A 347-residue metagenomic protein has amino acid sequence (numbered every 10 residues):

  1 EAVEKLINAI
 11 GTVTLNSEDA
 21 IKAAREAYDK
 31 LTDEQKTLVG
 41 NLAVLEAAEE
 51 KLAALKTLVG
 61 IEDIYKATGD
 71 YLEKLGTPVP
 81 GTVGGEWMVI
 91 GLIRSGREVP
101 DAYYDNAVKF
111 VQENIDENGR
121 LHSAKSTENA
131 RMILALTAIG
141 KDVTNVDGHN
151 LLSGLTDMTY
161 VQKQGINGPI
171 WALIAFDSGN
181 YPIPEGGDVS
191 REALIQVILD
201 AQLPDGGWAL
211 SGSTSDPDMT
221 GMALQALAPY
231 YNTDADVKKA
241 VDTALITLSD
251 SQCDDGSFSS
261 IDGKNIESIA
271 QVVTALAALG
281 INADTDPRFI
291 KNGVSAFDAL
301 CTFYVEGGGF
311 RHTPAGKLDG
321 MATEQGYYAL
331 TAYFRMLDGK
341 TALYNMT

Functional and structural regions predicted by a protein language model:
E1-T57: Beta-rich interaction/scaffold domains
A23-K30, I198, L248, F303-G308 (+1 more regions): A composition-driven surface/loop motif
T57-A67, A296-A299, P314-T347: Terminal, non-catalytic domain-edge segments
G69-T82, Y103-A124, L155-Y160: Internal amphipathic alpha-helical repeat/solenoid segments
L75-P100, L121-T144, V161-R191, P204-D242 (+3 more regions): An alpha-helical repeat/solenoid feature that recognizes helix-turn-helix modules
A102-E113, N145-M158, D188-R191, I290: Alpha-helical repeat scaffolds
N150-S153, V189, A193-L194, A240-A244 (+2 more regions): Alpha-helical scaffold repeats of the Armadillo/HEAT/TPR superfamily
